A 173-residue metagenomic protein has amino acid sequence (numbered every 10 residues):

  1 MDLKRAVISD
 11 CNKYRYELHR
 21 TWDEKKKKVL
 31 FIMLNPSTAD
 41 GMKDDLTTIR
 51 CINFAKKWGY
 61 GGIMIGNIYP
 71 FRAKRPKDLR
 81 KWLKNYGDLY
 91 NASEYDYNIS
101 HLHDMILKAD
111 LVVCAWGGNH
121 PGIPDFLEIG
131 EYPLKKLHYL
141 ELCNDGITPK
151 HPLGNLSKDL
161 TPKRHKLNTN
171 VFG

Functional and structural regions predicted by a protein language model:
M1-D45, K57, K166, V171-G173: Active-site and ligand/interface coordination hotspots across diverse enzymes and nucleic-acid-associated assemblies
Y14, T47-T48, Y95-N98: Amphipathic coiled-coil/heptad-repeat helices and related helical stalk/stem segments that mediate oligomerization
L30-I32, M64-G66, V113, H138-L140: Hydrophobic/aromatic beta-strand patches that form the interior of the parallel beta-sheet core in alpha/beta enzyme
M33-L34, I68, W116-N119: Short, well-ordered beta-to-alpha junction loops that form the rim of enzyme active sites and present histidine/acidic
T38-D40, P70-R72, N119-I123: Acidic, metal-coordinating catalytic cores used for nucleic-acid/nucleotide bond scission and strand-transfer chemistry
T48-K56: Short catalytic helix/loop segments, enriched in acidic residues and glycine and frequently bearing histidine
G61-L79: Short connector loops at secondary-structure junctions
L79-G173: Glycine/proline-rich loop-helix segments at beta-alpha junctions forming the active-site rim of enzyme cores
